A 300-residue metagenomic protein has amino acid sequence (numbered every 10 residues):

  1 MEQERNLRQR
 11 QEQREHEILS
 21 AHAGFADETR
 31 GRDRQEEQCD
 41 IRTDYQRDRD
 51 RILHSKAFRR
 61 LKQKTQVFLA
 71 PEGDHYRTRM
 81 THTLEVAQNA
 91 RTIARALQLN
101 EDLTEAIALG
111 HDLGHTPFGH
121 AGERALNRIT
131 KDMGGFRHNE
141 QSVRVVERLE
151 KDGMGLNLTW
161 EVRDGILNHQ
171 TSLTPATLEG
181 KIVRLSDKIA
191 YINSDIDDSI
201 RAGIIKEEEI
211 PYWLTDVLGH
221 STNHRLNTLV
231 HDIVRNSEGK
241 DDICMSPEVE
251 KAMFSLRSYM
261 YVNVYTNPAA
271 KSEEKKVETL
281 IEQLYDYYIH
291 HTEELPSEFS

Functional and structural regions predicted by a protein language model:
M1-T83, A87-I93, N100-E101, F136-S300: Histidine-centered, transition-metal-coordinating active-site segments
L103-D132, N139: Aspartate-rich (DDxxD/NDxxD/DxxxD) Mg2+/diphosphate-binding motifs and their adjoining helix-loop segments
